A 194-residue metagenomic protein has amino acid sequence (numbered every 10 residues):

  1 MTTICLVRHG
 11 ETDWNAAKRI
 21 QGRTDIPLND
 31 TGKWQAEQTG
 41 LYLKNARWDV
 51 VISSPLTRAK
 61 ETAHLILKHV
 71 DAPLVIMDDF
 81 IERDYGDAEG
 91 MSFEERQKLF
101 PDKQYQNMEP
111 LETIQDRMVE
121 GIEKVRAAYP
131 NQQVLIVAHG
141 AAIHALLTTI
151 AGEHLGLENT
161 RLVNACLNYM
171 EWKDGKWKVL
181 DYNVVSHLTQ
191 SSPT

Functional and structural regions predicted by a protein language model:
I4, Q132-G140: Generic beta-sheet signal
C5-E61, N107-V119: Loop-to-helix element that buttresses phosphate recognition and phosphoryl-transfer chemistry
E37-L99: Phosphate-coordination/substrate-recognition cap region in phosphate-metabolizing enzymes
N45-R47, V125-Q132: Glycine-rich phosphate-binding loop signature in dinucleotide/nucleotide-binding domains
S54-L56, D79, V137-A141, N183: Short, well-ordered beta-to-alpha junction loops that form the rim of enzyme active sites and present histidine/acidic
E95-T113: Short glycine/proline- and acidic residue-enriched helix-loop micro-motifs that form flexible lids or anion-recognition
H154-K178: Domain-level recognition of soluble alpha/beta enzyme cores, biased toward histidine phosphatases/phosphomutases
L180-T194: Acidic, His/Gly-rich catalytic cores of divalent-metal-dependent hydrolytic chemistry
